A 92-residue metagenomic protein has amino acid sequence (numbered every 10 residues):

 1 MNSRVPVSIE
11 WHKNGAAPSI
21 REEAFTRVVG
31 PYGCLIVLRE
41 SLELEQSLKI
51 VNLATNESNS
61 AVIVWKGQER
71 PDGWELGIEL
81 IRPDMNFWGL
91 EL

Functional and structural regions predicted by a protein language model:
M1-L92: Structured alpha-helical
